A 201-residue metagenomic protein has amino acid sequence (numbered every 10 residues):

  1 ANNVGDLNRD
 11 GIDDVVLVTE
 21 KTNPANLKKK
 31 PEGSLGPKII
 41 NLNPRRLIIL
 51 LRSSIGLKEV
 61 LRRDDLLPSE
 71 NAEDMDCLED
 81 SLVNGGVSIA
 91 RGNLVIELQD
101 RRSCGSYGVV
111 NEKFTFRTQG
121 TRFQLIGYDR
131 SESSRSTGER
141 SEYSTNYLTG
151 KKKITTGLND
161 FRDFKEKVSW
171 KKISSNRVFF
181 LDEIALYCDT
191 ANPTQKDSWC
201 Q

Functional and structural regions predicted by a protein language model:
A1-N2: Primarily EF-hand calcium-binding motifs
L7-E20, S88-L98: Acidic/hydrophobic-patterned starts of short beta strands in beta-sheet-rich repeat architectures
N8-G11, I40-L42, V109: Short, surface-exposed loop/turn motifs at beta-strand boundaries within globular domains
D13-V15, R45-I48, L94, F114: Residue-level detector of short, conserved catalytic/binding motifs and their immediate flanks
N23-P24, S103: Short acidic, S/G/P-rich loop/turn micro-motifs used as interaction or catalytic elements
P24-D64, F116-G120: Beta-propeller blade repeat segments, especially FG-GAP/WD-type strand-to-loop junctions in 6- to 7-bladed propeller
I55-D76, I173, F179-F180, D189: Blade-edge motifs of beta-propeller repeat domains
C77-Q201: Acidic, small-residue rich beta-repeat scaffolds with periodic aromatic anchors
